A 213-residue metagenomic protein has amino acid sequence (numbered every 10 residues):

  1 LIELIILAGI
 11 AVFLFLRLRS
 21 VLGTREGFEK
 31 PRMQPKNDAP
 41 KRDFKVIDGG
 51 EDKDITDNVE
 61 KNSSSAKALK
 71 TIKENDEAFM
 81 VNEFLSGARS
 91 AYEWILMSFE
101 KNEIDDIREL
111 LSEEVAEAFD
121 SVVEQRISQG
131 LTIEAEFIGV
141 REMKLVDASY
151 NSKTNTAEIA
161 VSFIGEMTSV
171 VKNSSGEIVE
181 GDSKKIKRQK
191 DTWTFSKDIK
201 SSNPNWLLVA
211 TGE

Functional and structural regions predicted by a protein language model:
L1-I2: Transmembrane helix interruption/hinge and helix-loop junction motifs
I5-L7, V12-S90, K172-S175: Juxtamembrane and targeting peptides
D54-V140: Core segments of small alpha/beta cavity-forming domains
D106-E213: Structured, amphipathic secondary-structure segments that form assembly/contact surfaces in multi-subunit
